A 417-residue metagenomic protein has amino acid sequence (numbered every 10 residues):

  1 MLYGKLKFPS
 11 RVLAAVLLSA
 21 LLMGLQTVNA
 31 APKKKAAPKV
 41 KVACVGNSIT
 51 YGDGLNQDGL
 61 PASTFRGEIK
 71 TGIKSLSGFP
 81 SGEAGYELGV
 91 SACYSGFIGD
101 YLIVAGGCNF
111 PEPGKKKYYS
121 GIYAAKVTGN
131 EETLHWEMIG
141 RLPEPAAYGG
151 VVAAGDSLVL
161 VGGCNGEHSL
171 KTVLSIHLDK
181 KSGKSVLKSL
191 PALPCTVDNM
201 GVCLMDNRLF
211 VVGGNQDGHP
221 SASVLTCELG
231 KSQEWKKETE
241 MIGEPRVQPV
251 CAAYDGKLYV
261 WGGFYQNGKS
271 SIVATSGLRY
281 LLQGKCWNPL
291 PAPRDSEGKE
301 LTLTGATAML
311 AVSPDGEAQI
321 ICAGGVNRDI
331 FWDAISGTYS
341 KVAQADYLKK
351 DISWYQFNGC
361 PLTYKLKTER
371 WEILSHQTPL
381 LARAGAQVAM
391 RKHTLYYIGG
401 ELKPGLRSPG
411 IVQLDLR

Functional and structural regions predicted by a protein language model:
M1-P9: N-terminal secretory signal peptides that target proteins for export/translocation
F8, L13-A14, G89: Hydrophobic residues within membrane-embedded alpha helices
P9-R11, A37, Y51: Intrinsically disordered and other compositionally biased segments
A14-G24: Bacterial N-terminal signal peptides
L25-P32: Boundary at the C-terminal end of the N-terminal hydrophobic targeting segment
A36-A37, D315: Extracellular/periplasmic catalytic domains that process cell-envelope and extracellular macromolecules
P38-V42: Extreme N-terminal starter segment of soluble prokaryotic enzymes
A43-R417: Kelch-like beta-propeller repeat domains
